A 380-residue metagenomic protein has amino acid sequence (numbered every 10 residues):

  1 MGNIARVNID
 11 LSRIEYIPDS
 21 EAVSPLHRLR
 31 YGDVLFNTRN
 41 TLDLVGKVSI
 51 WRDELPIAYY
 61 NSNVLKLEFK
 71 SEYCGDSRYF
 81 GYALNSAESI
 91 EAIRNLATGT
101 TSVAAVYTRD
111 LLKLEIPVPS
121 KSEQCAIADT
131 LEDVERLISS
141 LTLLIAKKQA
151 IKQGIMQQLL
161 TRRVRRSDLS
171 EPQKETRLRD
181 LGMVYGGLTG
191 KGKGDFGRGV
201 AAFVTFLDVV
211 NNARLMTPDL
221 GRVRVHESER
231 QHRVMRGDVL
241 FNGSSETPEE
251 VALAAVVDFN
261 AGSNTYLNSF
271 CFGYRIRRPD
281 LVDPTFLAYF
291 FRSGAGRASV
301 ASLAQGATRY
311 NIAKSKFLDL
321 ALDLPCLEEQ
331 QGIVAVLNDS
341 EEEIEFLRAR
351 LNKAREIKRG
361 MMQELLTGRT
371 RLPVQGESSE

Functional and structural regions predicted by a protein language model:
M1-G2, R39, N61-L65, Y79-K121 (+4 more regions): Glycine-anchored helix-breaking recognition loops at helix->coil/strand junctions
G2-N37, R179-K193, L207-V239: Sequence-specific dsDNA recognition surfaces
V7, V134, K152-L159, R163-L188 (+6 more regions): Conserved aromatic/hydrophobic "specificity hotspots" at molecular recognition or selectivity sites
V23-R28, L42, P56, S228-R233 (+2 more regions): Short, surface-exposed secondary-structure edge patches
L42-S49, P248-V256: Short, Lys/Arg- and Gly-enriched loop/turn segments at beta-strand edges
K113-S122, R166-T189, D319, D323-L327: Non-catalytic DNA-recognition/assembly elements of restriction-modification systems
